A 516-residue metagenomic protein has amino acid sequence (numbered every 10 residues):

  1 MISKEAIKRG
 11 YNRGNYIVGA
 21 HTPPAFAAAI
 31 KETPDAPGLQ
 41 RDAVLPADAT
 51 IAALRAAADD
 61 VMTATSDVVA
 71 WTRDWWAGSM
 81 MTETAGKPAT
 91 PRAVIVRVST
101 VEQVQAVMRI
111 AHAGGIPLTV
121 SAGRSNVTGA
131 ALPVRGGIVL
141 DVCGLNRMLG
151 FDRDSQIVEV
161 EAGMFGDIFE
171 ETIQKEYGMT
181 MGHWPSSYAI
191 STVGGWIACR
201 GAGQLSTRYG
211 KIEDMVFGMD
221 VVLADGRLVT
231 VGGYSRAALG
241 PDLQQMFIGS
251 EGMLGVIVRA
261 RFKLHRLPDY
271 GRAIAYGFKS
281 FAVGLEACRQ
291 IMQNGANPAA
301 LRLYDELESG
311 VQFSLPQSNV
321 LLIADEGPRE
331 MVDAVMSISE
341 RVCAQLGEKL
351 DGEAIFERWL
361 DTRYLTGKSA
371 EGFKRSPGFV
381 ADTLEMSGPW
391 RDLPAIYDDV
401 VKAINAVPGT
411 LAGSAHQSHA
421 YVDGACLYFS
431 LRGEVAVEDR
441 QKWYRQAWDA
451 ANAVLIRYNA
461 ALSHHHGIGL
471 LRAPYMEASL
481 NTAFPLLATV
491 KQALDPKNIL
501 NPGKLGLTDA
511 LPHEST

Functional and structural regions predicted by a protein language model:
M1-R109, V127-Q156, E306-S314, E357-V380 (+3 more regions): N-terminal flexible segment immediately upstream of the FAD-binding catalytic core in FAD-dependent oxidoreductases
S3-P23, T63-T65, V69-T82, R266 (+4 more regions): C-terminal substrate-recognition/cap domain of FAD-linked oxidoreductases
D59-T63, I456-I468, N481, Q492-P502: Alpha-helix capping/hinge segments and adjacent helical runs
R147-R302, L500, S515-T516: FAD-binding subdomain of flavoenzyme oxidoreductases
D154-Q156, I274, A381-L384, L470-A478: Short beta-alpha connecting loops at secondary-structure transitions that line or flank enzyme active sites
R472-T516: Activity-critical C-terminal alpha-helical subdomain
